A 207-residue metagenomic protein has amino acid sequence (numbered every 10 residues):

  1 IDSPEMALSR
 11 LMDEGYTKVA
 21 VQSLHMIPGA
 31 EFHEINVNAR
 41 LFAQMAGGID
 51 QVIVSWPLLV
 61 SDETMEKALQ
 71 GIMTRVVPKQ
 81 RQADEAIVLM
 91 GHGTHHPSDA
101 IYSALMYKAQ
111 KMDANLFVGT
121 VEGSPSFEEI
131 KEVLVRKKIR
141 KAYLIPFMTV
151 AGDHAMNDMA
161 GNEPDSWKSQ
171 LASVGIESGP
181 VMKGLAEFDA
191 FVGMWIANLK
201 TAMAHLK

Functional and structural regions predicted by a protein language model:
I1-K207: Active-site-proximal alpha-helix that buttresses catalytic centers in soluble enzyme cores
